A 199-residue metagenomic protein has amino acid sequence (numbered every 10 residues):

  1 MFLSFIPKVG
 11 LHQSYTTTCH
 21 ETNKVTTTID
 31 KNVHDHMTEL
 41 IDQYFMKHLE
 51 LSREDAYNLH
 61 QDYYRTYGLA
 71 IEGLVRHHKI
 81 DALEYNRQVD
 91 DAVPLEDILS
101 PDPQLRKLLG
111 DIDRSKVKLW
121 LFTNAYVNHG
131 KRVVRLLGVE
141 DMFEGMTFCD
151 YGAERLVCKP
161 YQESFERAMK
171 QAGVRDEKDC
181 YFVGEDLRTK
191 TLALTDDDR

Functional and structural regions predicted by a protein language model:
F2-R106, D113-R114, N128: N-terminal helical cap/lid subdomain that shapes the substrate entry/recognition surface in HAD-like hydrolases
S14-Y15, M142, D176, D197: Short loop/turn motifs at secondary-structure junctions
G73, H129-R132, L192-A193: Phosphate- and divalent-cation-binding pockets in alpha/beta enzyme and binding domains that engage nucleotide-derived
H78, V139-F143, D196-D198: Short, structured coil segments at secondary-structure junctions
L95-S100, R106, W120, Y126-Y181: Substrate-recognition "cap/lid" segment bordering the active-site pocket of phosphatases
L109-R114, M169, T191-T195: Surface-exposed amphipathic alpha-helices with a cationic face
S115-K118, D198: A generic structural motif
E177-R199: Acidic, Mg2+-coordinating phosphoryl-transfer loop and its flanking beta/alpha structural elements, shared across
